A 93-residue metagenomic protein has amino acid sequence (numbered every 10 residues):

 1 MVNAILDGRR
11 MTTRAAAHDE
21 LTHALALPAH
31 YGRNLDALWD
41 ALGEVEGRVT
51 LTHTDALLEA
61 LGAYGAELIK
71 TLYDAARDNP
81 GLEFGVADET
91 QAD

Functional and structural regions predicted by a protein language model:
M1-D93: Positively charged, polar, low-complexity stretches
